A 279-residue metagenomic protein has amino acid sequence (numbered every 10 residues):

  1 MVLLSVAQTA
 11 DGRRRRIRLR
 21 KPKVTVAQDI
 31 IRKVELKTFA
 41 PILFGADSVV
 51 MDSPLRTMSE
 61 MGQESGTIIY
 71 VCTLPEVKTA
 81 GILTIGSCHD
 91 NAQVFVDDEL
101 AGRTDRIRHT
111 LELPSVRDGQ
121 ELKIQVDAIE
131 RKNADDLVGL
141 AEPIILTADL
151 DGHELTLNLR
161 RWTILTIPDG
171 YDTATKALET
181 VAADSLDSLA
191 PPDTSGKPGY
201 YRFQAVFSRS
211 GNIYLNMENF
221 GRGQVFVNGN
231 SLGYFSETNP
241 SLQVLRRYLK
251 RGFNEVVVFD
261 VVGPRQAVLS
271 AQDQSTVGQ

Functional and structural regions predicted by a protein language model:
M1-N158, S185-S188, V261-P264: Carbohydrate-binding surfaces of carbohydrate-active enzymes
E64-P75, S195-V206, L242: Short beta-strands within extracellular/lumenal beta-sheet-rich domains
A80-F95, L122-I124, A205-V227, F235 (+1 more regions): Aromatic-lined ligand-binding clefts that engage carbohydrates, nucleic acids, or primary amines
G102-T110, L232-L242: Aromatic-rich membrane-interfacial microdomains
S115-D118, R247-G252: Surface-exposed, short loops/turns at beta-strand junctions within beta-sandwich domains
I129, G221-F226, N230-Y234, V257-G278: C-terminal functional regions that serve as terminal interaction/effector modules
G152-A205: Compositionally biased low-complexity segments at domain edges in trafficked proteins and select soluble regulators
V206, E218-N219, E237-N239, L245-Y248 (+1 more regions): Low-complexity, intrinsically disordered regulatory segments enriched in Pro/Ser/Thr and acidic residues
